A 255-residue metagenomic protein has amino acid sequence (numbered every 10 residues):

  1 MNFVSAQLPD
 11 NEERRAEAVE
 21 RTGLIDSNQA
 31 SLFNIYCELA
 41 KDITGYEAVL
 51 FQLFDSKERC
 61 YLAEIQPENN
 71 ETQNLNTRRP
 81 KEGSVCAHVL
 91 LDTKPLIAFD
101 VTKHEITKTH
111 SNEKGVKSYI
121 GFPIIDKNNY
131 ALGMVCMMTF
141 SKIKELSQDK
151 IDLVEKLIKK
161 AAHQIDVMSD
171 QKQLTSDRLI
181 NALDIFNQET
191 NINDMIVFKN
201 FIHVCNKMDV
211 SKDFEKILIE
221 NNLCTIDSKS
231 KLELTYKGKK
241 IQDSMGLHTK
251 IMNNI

Functional and structural regions predicted by a protein language model:
M1-S31: Signal-transmission linkers at sensory-effector interfaces
N2-V4, G133, M138-Q188: Juxtadomain coupling helices with adjacent low-complexity linkers
D26-Y61, K207-L234: Helix-loop-beta substructure at the N-terminus of cytosolic sensory domains that couple signal/ligand detection
A48, G121, M134: Short hydrophobic/aromatic beta-strand element in the GNAT-like acyltransferase core that lines or flanks the acyl-donor
L50, F54-C60, N70-T109, K117 (+1 more regions): Regulatory sensory and allosteric helical modules in signal-transduction proteins and certain transcription factors
K117-D126: A short, aliphatic-rich beta-strand micro-motif
S169-S244, N254-I255: Signal-transducing coiled-coil/dimerization helices and immediately adjacent hinge/linker segments that couple sensory
